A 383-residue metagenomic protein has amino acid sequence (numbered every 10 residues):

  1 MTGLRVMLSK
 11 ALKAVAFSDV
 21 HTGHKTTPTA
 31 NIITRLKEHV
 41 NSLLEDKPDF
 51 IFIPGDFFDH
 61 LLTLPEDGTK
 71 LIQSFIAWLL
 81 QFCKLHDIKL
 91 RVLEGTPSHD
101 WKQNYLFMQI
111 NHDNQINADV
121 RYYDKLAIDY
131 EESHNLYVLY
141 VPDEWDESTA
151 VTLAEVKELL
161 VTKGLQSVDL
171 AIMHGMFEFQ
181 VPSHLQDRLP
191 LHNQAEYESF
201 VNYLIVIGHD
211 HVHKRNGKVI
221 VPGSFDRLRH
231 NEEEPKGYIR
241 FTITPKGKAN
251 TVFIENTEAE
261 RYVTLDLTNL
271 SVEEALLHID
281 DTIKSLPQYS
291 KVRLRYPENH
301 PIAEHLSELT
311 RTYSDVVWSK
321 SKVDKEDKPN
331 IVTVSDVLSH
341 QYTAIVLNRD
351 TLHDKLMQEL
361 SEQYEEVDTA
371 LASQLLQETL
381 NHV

Functional and structural regions predicted by a protein language model:
G3, L8-K10, T244-V383: Accessory, non-catalytic peripheral segments of nucleic-acid enzymes
G3-S9, I33-K47, L153-L165: Short amphipathic alpha-helices and their capping/turn segments at secondary-structure boundaries
V6-V15, I128-Y140, G164-L170, G217-V219 (+2 more regions): Beta-strand-turn-beta hairpins that frame and shape the catalytic cleft of phosphate-ester-processing enzymes
D19, I51, D56, F75 (+6 more regions): Divalent metal-coordination and catalytic microenvironments
V20, H24-I128, E198-S199: Core catalytic region of metal-dependent phosphoesterases/phosphodiesterases, especially metallo-beta-lactamase-like
H21-T26, D59-L62, V92-N104, D129 (+4 more regions): Active-site environment of divalent metal-dependent phosphoester hydrolases
R91-A195: Conserved catalytic scaffold of divalent metal-dependent phosphoesterases
S183-A249: Conserved beta-sheet core of the metallophosphoesterase superfamily
